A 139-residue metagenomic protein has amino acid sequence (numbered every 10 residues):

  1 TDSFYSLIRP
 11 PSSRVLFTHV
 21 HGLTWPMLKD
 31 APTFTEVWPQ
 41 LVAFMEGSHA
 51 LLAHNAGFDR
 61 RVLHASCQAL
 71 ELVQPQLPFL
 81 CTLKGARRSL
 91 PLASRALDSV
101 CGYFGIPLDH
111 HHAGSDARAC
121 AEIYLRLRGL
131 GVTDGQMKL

Functional and structural regions predicted by a protein language model:
T1-Q76, P91, L97-H111: Conserved non-catalytic scaffold segment of RNase H-like nuclease domains
S13, C81, H110, D134-K138: Generic detector of bulky aromatic hydrophobic side chains
Q40, S99, A119-R126: Alpha-helical scaffold segments in soluble metabolic enzymes
S48-H49, C81-K84, L127: A short, structure-level motif marking secondary-structure boundaries and short turns
L63, G85, C120-Y124: Buried hydrophobic packing segments
V73-R87: Conserved beta-strand -> loop -> alpha-helix junction used to position metal-binding or nucleic-acid-contacting
D116: Conserved catalytic/binding loops enriched for acidic/polar residues
A121-L139: Acidic two-metal-ion nuclease catalytic site recognized across multiple nuclease folds, prominently DnaQ/RNase D-T
